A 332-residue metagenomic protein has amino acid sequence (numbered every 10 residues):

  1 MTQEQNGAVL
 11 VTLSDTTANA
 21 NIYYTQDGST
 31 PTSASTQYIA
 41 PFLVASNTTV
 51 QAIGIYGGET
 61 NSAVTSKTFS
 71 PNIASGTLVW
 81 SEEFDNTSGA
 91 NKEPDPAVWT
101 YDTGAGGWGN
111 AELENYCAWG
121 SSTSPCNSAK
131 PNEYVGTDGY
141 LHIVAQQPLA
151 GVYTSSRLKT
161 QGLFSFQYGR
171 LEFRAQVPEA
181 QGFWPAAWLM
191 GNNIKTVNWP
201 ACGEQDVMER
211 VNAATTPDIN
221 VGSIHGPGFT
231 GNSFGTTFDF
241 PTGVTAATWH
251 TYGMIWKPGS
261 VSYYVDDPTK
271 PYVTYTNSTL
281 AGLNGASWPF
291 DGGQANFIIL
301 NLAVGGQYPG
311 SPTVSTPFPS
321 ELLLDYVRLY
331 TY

Functional and structural regions predicted by a protein language model:
M1-S75: Short, compositionally stereotyped local motifs that mark structural "simplifiers"
A18-A20, D27-P31, G57-E59, D85-K92 (+7 more regions): Acidic glycine-/aspartate-rich tracts in secreted/extracellular proteins
N21-Y24, A187, V261-Y263: Short beta-strand elements bearing conserved aromatic residues within extracellular beta-rich modules
N47-G54, L171-F173, H250-W256, V327: Short, well-structured beta-strand segments within conserved domains
N72-R170, R174-A180, G191, D325-Y332: Low-complexity, Ser/Thr/Pro/Gly-rich disordered linker/stalk regions
G76-G106, V197-M208, V244-A247, G259-L322 (+1 more regions): Aromatic sugar-binding interfaces of carbohydrate-active proteins
S156, Q181-L189, P217-I219: Beta-strand acidic-aromatic groove motif in beta-rich domains, primarily in extracellular
N198-T248, P309: Glycine-aromatic-enriched beta-strand/loop faces of beta-sandwich-type recognition domains, especially lectin-like
